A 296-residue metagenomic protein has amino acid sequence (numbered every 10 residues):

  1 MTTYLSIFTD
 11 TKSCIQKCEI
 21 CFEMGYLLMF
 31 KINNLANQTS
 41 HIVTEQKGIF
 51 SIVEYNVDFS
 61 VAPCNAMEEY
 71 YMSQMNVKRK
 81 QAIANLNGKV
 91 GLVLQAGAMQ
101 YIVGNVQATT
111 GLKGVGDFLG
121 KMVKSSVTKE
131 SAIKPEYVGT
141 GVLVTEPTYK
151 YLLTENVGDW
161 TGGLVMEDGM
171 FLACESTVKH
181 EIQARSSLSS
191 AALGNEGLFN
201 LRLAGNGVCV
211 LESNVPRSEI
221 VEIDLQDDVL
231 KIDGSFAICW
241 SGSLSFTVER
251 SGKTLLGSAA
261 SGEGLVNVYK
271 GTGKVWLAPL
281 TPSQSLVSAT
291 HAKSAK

Functional and structural regions predicted by a protein language model:
T2-T3, T9-T11: Ala/Thr-enriched low-complexity intrinsically disordered regions
D10-S13, L27: Intrinsic disorder/low-complexity segments in short proteins, especially the signal peptide and propeptide regions
C14, C18-C21: Cysteine-centered motifs
M29-K296: Composition-driven recognition of glycine/serine/threonine/acidic- and proline-rich low-complexity segments and repeats
